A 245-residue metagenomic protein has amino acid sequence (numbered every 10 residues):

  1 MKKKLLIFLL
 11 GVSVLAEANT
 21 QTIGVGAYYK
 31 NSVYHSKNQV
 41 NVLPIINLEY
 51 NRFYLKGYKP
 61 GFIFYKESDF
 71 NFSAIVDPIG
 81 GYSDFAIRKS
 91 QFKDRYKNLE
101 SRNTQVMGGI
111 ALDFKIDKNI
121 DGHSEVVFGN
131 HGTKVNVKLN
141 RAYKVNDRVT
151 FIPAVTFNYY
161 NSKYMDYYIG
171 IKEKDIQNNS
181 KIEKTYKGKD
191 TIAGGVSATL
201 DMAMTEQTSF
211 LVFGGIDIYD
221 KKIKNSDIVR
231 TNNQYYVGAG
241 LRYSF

Functional and structural regions predicted by a protein language model:
M1-T22: Cleavable N-terminal export/targeting peptides
A18-S32: Short N-terminal segments immediately surrounding and downstream of signal-peptide cleavage
N19-I23, N38-V42, N51-F53, S68-F72 (+7 more regions): Outer-envelope beta-barrel architecture signal
G26-Y28, N47-E49, I63, A111-K115 (+4 more regions): Transmembrane beta-barrel domains of outer membrane proteins
V33-K37: Short N-terminal binding/cap micro-motifs at the start of the first secondary-structure element
L55-N140, V145-I152, T156, Y164-T185 (+3 more regions): Outer-membrane pore/translocation modules
N178-V196, D201-A203: A conserved mid-domain beta-alpha-beta active-site/ligand-binding segment of alpha/beta enzyme cores
D201-F245: Predominantly the C-terminal beta-signal and adjacent terminal strand-loop region of outer-membrane beta-barrel
